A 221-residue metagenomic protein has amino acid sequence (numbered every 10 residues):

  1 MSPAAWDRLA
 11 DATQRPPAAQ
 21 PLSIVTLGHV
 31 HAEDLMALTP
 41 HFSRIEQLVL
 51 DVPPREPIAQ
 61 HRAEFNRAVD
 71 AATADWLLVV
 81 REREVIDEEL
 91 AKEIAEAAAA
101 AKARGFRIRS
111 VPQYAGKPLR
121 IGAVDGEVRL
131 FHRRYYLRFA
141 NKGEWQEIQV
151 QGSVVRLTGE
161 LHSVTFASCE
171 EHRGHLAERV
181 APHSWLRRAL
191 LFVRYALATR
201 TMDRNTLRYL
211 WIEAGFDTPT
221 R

Functional and structural regions predicted by a protein language model:
M1-V49: N-proximal low-complexity "stem/linker" segments adjacent to membrane-targeting elements
P3-W6, R62-V69, E88-R221: Catalytic-site signature of metal-activated, phosphate-bearing donor transferases, centered on the GT-A/GT-A-like
Q20-L22, A74, A103: Local beta-strand N-terminus motif with an aromatic residue
H29-A32, V52-P53, N141-W145: Short, polar loop motifs at secondary-structure junctions
F42-S43, A72, A101: A structural signal for short coil/turn segments at secondary-structure junctions
Q47-T73: Active-site-proximal specificity loops/subdomain of glycosyltransferases
L77: Short aromatic/hydrophobic "clamp" motif used to bind/position activated sugar donors
